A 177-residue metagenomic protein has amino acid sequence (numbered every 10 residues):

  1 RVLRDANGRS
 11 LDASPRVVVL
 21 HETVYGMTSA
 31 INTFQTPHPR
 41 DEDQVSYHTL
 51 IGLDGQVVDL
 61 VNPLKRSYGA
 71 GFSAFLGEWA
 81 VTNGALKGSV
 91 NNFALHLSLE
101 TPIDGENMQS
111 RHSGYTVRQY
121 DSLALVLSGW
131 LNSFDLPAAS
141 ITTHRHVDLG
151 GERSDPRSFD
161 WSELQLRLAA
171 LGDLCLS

Functional and structural regions predicted by a protein language model:
R1-L11, V17-D135: Active-site-adjacent loop/helix surface patches within enzyme catalytic domains that shape the substrate-binding cleft
D5, T49, A74, R145-D148 (+2 more regions): Generic detector of intrinsically disordered, low-complexity, polar/charged segments
E100, G105, T143-H146, D173-S177: Short secondary-structure transition/capping segments
F134-G151: Acidic/histidine-rich, metal-coordinating catalytic segments
G150-S177: Short, low-complexity, polybasic intrinsically disordered segments
